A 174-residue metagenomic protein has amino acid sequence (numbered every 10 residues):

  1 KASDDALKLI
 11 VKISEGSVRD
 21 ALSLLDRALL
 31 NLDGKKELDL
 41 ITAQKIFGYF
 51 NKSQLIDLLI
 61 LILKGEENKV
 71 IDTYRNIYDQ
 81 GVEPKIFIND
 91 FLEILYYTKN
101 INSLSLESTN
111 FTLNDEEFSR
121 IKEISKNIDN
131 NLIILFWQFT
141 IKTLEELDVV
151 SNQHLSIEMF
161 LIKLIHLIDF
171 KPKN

Functional and structural regions predicted by a protein language model:
K1-K173: Extended, largely alpha-helical regulatory/partner-binding modules appended to the mid-to-C-terminal parts
